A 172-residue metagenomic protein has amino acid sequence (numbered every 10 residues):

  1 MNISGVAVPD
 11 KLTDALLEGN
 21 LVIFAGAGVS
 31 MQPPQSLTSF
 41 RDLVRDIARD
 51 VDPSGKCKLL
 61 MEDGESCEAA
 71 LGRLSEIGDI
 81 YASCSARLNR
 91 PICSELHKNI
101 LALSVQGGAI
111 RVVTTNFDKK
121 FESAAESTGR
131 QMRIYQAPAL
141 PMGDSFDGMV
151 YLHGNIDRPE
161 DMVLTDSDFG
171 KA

Functional and structural regions predicted by a protein language model:
M1-A172: Conserved catalytic-core helix/loop/strand module for nucleotide-ribose chemistry
